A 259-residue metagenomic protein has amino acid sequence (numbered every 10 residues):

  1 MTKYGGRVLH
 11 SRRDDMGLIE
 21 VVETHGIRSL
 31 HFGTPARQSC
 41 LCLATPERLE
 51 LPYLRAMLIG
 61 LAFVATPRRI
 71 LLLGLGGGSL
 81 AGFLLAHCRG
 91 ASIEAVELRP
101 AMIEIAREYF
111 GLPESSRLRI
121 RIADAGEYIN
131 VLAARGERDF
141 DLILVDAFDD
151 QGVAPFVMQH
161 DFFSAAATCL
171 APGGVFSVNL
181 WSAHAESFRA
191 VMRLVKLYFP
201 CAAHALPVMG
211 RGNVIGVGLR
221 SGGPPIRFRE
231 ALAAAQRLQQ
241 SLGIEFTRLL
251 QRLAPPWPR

Functional and structural regions predicted by a protein language model:
M1-S29, R37-A44, A62, N213-R259: SAM/dcSAM-binding transferase cores
R12, R48-P172, E186: The AdoMet/dcAdoMet-binding core of the Class I SAM-like
T24, A123, L206-V208: Conserved beta-strand termini and adjacent loop/short-helix elements that scaffold enzyme active sites in alpha/beta
P35-S39, F148-Q151, F176: A short, flexible beta-alpha/helix-coil linker loop
G90-S92, S115-R117, G173, P200-A202 (+1 more regions): A generic structural signal for alpha->beta connector loops
H160-P225: C-terminal substrate-binding/active-site "lid" region of AdoMet-derived donor-dependent transferases
